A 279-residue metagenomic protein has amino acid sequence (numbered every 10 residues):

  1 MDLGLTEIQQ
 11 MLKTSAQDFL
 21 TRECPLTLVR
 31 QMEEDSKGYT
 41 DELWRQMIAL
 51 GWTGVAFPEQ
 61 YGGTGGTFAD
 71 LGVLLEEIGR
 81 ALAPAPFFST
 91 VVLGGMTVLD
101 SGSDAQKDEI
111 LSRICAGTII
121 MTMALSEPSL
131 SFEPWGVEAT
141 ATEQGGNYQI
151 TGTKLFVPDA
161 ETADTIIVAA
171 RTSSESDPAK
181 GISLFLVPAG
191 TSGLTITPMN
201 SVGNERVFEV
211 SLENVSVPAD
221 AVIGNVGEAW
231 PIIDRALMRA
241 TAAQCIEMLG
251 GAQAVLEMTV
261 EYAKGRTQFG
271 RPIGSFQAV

Functional and structural regions predicted by a protein language model:
D2-S15, W52, R80, G193-V279: Glycine-rich beta->alpha junctions and the first turn(s) of the following alpha-helix
Q9, L20, G51, P58 (+7 more regions): Buried hydrophobic positions in well-ordered alpha/beta secondary-structure cores of metabolic enzymes
T27-A49: Short secondary-structure junction/hinge motifs that connect adjacent elements
A49-D108, S112-T118, P158-T165: Internal helix-loop-helix
G65-E77, E133-V137, V187, S211 (+1 more regions): Structural signature of FAD isoalloxazine-binding scaffolds in flavoprotein oxidoreductases
G117-P128: A short, Trp-centered hydrophobic/proline-enriched beta-strand micro-motif
A139-T142: A structural signal for short hydrophobic beta-strand segments in well-ordered beta-sheet cores
T151-T195: A short core secondary-structure module
